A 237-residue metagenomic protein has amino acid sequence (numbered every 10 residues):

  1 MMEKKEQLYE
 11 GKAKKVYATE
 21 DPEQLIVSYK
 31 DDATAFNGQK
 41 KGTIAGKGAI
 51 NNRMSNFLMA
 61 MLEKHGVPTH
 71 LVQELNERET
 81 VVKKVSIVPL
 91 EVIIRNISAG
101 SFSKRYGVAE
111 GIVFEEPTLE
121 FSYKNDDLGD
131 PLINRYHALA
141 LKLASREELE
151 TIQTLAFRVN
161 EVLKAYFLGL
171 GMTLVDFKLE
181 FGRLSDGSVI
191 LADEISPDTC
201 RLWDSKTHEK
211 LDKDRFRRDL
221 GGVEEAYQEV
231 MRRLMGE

Functional and structural regions predicted by a protein language model:
M1-E6, V82, L163-L170: Short aromatic-glycine motifs in intrinsically disordered, low-complexity regions
E3-S122, L234: Active-site loop/lid in soluble adenylation, ligation, and acyl-transfer enzymes
V72-R78, F167-R183: A short glycine-rich, hydrophobically flanked beta-strand micro-motif that places a catalytic Asp/Glu for divalent metal
I94, L174-D193: Conserved metal-phosphate-binding beta-hairpin within the catalytic cores of diverse ATP-dependent phosphoryl-transfer
R105-T151: ATP-dependent carboxylate/phosphate-activation module, predominantly the ATP-grasp catalytic core and closely related
I112, P117-G129, N160-G171, I195-R201: Phosphate-binding core of ATP-grasp and ATP-grasp-like enzymes
L143-V175: A long amphipathic alpha-helix within ATP-dependent nucleotide-binding catalytic cores
I195-E237: C-terminal helix-cap and adjacent tail motif
